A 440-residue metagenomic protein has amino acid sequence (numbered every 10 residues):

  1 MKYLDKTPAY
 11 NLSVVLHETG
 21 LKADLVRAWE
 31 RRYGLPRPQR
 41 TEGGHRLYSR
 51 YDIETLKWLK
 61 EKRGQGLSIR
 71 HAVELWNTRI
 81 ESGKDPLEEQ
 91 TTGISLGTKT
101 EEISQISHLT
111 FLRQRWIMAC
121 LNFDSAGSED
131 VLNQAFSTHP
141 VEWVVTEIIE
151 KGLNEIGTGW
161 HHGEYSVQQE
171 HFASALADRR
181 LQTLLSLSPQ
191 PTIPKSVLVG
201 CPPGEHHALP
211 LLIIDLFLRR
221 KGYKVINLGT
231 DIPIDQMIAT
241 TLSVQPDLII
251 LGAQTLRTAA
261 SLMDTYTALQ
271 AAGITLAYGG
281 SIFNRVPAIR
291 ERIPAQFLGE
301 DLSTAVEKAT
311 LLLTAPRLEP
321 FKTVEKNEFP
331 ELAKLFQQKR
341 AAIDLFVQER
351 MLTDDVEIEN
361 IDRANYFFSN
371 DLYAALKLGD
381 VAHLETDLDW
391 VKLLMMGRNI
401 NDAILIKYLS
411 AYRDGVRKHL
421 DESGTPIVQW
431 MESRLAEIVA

Functional and structural regions predicted by a protein language model:
M1-D85: Basic, Lys/Arg-rich alpha-helical nucleic-acid-recognition elements, primarily the DNA-binding modules of transcription
E54, R70, E74-F111, L318 (+1 more regions): Charged, helix-prone or intrinsically disordered regulatory segments positioned adjacent to compact structured domains
R113-S174, K221, D387-A440: Long, amphipathic alpha-helical coupling/dimerization segments that relay conformational signals between
E170-T275: Conserved mid-sequence domains
T275-S281: Short beta-strand elements of ligand-binding domains
S281-A295: Glycine-rich, charge-decorated loop segments at or immediately adjacent to ligand/cofactor-binding or catalytic sites
Q296-A305: Short acidic-hydrophobic, aromatic-tinged amphipathic segments that line or gate anion-handling sites
V306-S410, R417-A440: Core of compact, soluble alpha-helical bundle domains
